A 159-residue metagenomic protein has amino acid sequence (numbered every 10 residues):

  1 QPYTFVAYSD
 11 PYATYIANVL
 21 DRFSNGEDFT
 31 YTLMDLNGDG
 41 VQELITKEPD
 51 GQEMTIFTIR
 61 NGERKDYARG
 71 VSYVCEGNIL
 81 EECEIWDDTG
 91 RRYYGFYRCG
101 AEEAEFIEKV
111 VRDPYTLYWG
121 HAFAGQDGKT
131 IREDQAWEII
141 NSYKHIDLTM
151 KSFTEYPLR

Functional and structural regions predicted by a protein language model:
Q1-F5, D21-R22, C83-R159: Acidic, small-residue rich beta-repeat scaffolds with periodic aromatic anchors
Q1-G26, N61-V71: Blade-edge motifs of beta-propeller repeat domains
E27-L36, S72-E81: Beta-propeller blade termini
N37-K47, N78-E84: Acidic/hydrophobic-patterned starts of short beta strands in beta-sheet-rich repeat architectures
V41, M54, Y93-Y94: Extracellular structured ligand-interaction cores
K47, D66-R69, I107-K109: Residue-level detector of high-confidence beta-strand sites
P49-Q52, T89-G90: Short, solvent-exposed loop/turn segments at conserved positions within beta-propeller repeat blades
E53-Y67, Y97-G100: Beta-propeller blade repeat segments, especially FG-GAP/WD-type strand-to-loop junctions in 6- to 7-bladed propeller
